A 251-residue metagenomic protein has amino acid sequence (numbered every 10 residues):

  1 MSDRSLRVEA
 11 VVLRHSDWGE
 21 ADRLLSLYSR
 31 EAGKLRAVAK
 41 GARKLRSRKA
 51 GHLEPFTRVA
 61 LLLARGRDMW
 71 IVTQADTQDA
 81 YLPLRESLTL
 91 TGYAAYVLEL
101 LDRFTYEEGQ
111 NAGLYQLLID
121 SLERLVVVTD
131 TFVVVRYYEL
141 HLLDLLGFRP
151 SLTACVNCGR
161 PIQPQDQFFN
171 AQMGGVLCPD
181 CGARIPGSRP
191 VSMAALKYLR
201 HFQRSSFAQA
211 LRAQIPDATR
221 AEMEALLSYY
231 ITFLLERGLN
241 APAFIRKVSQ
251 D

Functional and structural regions predicted by a protein language model:
M1-D251: Non-catalytic alpha-helical scaffolds and adjoining flexible linkers that form interface surfaces for assembly
